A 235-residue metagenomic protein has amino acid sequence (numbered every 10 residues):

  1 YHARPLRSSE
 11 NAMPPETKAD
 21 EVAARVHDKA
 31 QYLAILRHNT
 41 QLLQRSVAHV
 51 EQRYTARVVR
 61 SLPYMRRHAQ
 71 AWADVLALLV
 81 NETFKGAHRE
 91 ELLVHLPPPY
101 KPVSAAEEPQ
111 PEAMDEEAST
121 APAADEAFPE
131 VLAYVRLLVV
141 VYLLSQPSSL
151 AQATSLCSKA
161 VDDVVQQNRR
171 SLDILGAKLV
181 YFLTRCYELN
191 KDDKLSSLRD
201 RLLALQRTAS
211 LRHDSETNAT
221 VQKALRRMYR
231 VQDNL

Functional and structural regions predicted by a protein language model:
H2-L235: Extended alpha-helical scaffold regions
